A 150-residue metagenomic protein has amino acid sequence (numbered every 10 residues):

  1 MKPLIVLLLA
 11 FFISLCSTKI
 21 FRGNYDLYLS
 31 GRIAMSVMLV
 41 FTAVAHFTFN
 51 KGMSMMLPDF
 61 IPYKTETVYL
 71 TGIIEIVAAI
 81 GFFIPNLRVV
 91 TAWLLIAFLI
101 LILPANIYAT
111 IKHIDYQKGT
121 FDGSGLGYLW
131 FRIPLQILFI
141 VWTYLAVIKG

Functional and structural regions predicted by a protein language model:
M1-G150: Membrane-interface extramembranous regions
